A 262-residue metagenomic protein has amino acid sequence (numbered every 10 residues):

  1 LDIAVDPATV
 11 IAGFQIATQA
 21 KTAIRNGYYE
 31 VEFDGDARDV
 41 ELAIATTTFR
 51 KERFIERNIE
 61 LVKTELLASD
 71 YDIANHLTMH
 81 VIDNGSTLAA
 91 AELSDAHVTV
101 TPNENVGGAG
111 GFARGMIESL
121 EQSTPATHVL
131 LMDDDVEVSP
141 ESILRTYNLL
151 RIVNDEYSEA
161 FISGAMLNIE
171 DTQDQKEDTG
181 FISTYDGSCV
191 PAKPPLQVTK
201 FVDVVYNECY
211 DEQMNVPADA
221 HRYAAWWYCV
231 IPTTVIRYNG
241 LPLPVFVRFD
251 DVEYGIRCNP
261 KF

Functional and structural regions predicted by a protein language model:
L1-E60: N-proximal low-complexity "stem/linker" segments adjacent to membrane-targeting elements
E41-A43, T78, E253: Cell-envelope/extracellular polymer assembly enzymes that use nucleotide-activated donors
V62-T101: Acidic donor-binding segment of Leloir-type glycosyltransferases
L93-G110, E118: Conserved donor nucleotide-binding strand/loop of the catalytic core
T124-E137: Short beta-strand-to-loop acidic/aromatic patch adjacent to the donor-nucleotide binding site
E141-K193: Conserved donor NDP-sugar-binding/catalytic core segment of glycosyltransferases
P194-Y228: A recurrent flexible, glycine/aromatic-enriched loop bordering the glycosyltransferase active site that acts as
A220-Y228, R237-Y254, K261-F262: Donor nucleotide-sugar recognition loop
